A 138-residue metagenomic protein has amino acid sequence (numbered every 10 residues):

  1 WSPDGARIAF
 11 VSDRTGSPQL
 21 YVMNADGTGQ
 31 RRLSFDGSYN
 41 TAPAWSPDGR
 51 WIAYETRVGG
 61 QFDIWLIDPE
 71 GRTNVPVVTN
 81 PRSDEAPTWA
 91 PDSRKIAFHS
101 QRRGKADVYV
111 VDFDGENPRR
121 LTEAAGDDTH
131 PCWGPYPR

Functional and structural regions predicted by a protein language model:
S2, M23-Y39, I67-E85, D112-D127: Multi-bladed beta-propeller domains
D4-A6, D48-R50, D92-R94, R138: Short coil/turn segments that connect the beta-strands within blades of beta-propeller domains
R7-V11, V22, W51-E55, K95-H99 (+1 more regions): Residue position within the beta-strands of beta-propeller blades
G16, Y39-T41, G60, S83-E85 (+2 more regions): Beta-rich catalytic cores
S17-Y21, G60-W65, K105-Y109: Structural motif
T129-R138: Outer-membrane beta-barrel "beta-signal"
